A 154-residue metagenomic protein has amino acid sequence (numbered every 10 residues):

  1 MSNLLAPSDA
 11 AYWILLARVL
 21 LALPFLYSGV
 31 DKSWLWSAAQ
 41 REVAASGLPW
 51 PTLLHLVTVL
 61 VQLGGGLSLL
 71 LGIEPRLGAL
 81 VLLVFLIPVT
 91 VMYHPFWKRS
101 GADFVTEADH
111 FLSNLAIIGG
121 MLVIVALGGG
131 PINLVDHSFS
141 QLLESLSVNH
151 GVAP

Functional and structural regions predicted by a protein language model:
M1-A38, A44, P49-G64, L71-P154: Extended, low-polarity transmembrane helix blocks
